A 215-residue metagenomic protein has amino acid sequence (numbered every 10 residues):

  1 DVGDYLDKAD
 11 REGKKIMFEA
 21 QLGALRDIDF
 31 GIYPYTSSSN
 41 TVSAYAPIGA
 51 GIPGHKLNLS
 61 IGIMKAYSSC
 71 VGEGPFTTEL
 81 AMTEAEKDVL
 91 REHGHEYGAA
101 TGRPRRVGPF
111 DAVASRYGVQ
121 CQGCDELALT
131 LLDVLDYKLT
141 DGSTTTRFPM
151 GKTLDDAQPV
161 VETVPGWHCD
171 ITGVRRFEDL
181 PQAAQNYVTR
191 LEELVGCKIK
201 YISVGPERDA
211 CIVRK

Functional and structural regions predicted by a protein language model:
D1-K215: Non-transmembrane, aqueous-exposed alpha-helical and coiled segments at domain scale
